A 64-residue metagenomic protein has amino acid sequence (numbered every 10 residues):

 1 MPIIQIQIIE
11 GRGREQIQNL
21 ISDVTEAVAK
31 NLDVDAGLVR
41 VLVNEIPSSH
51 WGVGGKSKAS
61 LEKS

Functional and structural regions predicted by a protein language model:
P2-S64: A domain-level signal for the structural core that forms small-molecule/cofactor-binding pockets and catalytic centers
